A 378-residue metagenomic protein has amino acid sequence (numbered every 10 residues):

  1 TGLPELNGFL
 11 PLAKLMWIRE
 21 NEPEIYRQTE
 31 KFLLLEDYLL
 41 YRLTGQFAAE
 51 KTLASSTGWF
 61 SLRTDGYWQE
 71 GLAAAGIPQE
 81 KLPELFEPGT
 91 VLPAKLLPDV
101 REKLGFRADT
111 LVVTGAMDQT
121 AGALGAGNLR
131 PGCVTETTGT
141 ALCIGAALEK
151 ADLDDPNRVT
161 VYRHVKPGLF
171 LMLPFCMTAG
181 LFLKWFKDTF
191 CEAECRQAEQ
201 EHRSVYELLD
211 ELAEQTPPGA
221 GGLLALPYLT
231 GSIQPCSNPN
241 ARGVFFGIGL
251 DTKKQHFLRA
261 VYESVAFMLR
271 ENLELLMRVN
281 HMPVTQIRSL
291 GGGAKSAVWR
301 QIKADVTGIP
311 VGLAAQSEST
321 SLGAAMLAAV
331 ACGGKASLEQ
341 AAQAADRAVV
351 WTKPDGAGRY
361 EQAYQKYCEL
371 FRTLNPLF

Functional and structural regions predicted by a protein language model:
T1-F9, K103-R107, G132-T135, V330-A344: A polyampholytic, Gly/Pro-enriched intrinsically disordered region
G2-M117, L183, L226-T230, L258 (+1 more regions): Gly/Ser/Thr-rich active-site cleft segment
P23-T29, Q46, G66, A146-F378: Glycine/Thr-rich phosphate-binding loops that ligate phosphate moieties of nucleotide and other phosphorylated ligands
W59-P167, T178, E194, Q200-E214 (+1 more regions): ATP-dependent carbohydrate kinase catalytic cores
